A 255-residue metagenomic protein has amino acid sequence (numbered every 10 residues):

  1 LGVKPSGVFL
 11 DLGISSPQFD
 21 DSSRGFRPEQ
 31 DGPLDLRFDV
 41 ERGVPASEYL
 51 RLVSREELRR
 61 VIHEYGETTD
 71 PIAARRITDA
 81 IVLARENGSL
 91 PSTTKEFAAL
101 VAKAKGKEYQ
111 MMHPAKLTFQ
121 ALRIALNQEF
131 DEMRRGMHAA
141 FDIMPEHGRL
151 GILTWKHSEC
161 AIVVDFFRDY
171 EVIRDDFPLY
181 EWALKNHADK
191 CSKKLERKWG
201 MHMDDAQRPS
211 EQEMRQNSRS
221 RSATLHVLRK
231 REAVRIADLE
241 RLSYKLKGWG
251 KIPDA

Functional and structural regions predicted by a protein language model:
L1-A255: S-adenosyl-L-methionine-dependent methyltransferase catalytic core, i.e., the SAM/SAH-binding region
